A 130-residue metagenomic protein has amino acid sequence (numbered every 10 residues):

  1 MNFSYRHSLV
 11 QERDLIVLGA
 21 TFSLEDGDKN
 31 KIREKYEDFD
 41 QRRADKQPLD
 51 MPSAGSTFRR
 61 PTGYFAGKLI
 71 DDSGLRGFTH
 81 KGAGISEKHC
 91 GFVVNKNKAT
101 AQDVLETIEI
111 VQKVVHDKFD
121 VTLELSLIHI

Functional and structural regions predicted by a protein language model:
M1-E106, K113-V114, K118, T122-S126: Phosphate/pyrophosphate- and phosphate-bearing ligand-binding catalytic cores of soluble enzymes
I128-I130: Conserved small/polar residues in nucleotide/adenosyl-binding loops
